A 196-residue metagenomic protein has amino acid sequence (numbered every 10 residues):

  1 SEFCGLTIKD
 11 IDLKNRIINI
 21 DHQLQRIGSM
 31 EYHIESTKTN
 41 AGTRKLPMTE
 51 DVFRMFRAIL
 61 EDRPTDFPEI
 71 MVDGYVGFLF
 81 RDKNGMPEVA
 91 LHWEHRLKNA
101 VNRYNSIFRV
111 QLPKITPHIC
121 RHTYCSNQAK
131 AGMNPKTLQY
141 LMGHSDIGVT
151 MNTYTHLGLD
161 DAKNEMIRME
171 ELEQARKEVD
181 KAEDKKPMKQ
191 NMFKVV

Functional and structural regions predicted by a protein language model:
C4-G5, Q139, T155: Short, surface-exposed helix/turn micro-motifs that flank interaction/cofactor sites
G5-P64, E69-M71: Conserved tyrosine-mediated DNA breakage-rejoining catalytic core shared by Y-recombinases
I11, Q23-R26, T123, M142-R168: Catalytic-site neighborhood detector that most strongly recognizes the C-terminal catalytic loop/helix of tyrosine
N15, G28-T43, E50-V52, I167-V196: C-terminal secondary-structure termini that scaffold catalytic or DNA-interacting sites
D21, T49, R81-K83, T155: Residue-level detector of conserved, well-ordered beta-strand and adjacent loop positions that form binding/recognition
L46, D62-M71, Y75-P87, L91-Y140 (+1 more regions): Short, basic (Lys/Arg/His-rich) helix/loop patches that form interaction surfaces in the mid-to-C-terminal regions
Q128, M133, Q139-M142, M151 (+3 more regions): Methionine-biased hydrophobic packing positions in alpha-helices, especially within tandem helical repeat solenoids
